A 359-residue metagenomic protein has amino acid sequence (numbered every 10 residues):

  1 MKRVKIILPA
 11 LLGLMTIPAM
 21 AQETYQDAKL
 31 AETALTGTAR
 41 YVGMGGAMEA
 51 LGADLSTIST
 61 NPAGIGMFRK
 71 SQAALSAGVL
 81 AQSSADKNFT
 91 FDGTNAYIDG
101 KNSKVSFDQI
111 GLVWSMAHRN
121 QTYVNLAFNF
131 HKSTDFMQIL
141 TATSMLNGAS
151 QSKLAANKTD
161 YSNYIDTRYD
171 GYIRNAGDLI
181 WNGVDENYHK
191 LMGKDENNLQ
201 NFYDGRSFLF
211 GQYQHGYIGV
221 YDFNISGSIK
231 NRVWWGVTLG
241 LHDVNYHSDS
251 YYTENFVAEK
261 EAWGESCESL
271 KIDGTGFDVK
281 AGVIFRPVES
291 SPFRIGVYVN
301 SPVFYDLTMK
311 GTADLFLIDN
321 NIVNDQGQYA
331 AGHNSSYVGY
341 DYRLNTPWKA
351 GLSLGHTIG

Functional and structural regions predicted by a protein language model:
M1-Q26: Bacterial Sec-dependent N-terminal signal peptides
I17, L75-S76, Y246: A short hydrophobic/aromatic micro-motif that marks alpha-helical segments and, especially, helix-coil
Q22-T36, Y41, V113-G359: Outer-membrane beta-barrel porins/channels
A28-A31, T60-G64: Intrinsically disordered, low-complexity boundary segments flanking structured domains
A39, L51-T60, G66-L146, G216-G219: Outer-membrane beta-barrel translocator/receptor signature
